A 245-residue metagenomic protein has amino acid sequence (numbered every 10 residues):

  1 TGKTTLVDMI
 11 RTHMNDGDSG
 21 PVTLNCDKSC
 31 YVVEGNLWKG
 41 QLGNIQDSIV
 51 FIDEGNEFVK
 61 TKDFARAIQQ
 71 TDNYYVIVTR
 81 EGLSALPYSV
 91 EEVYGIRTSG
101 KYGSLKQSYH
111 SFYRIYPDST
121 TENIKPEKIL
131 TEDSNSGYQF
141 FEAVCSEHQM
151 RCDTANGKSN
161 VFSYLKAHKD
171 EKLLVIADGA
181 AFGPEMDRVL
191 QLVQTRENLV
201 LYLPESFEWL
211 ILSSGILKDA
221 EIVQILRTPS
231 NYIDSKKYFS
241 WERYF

Functional and structural regions predicted by a protein language model:
K3-T4: Walker A/P-loop
V7-D8: The feature captures the helix immediately C-terminal to the Walker
T12-L24: Post-Walker A helix-loop "phosphate-sensing" segment adjacent to the P-loop in P-loop NTPases
G35-A67: Conserved P-loop NTPase "ATPase switch" module shared by AAA+ and STAND
F51-D53, D72-S84: Structural recognition of the conserved hydrophobic beta-strand(s) that form the central parallel beta-sheet of P-loop
N56-T61, S84-A85, G183: Catalytic P-loop NTPase motifs of RecA-like helicase/translocase cores
L83-T98: Short regulatory helix/loop adjacent to the ATP-binding pocket of P-loop NTPases
R97-F245: Acidic, divalent-metal-binding catalytic cores of TOPRIM and closely related two-metal-ion phosphodiester/pyrophosphate
